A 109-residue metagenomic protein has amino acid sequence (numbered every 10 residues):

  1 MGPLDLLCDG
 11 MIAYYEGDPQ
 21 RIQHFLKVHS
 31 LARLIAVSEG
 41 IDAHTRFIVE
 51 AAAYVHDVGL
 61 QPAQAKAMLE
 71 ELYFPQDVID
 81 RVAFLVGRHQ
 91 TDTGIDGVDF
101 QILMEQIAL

Functional and structural regions predicted by a protein language model:
M1-P62: Acidic/His-rich, divalent-metal-binding segments that scaffold phosphate/diphosphate chemistry
I41-L109: Divalent metal-dependent catalytic cores for phosphoryl transfer on phosphate-bearing substrates
